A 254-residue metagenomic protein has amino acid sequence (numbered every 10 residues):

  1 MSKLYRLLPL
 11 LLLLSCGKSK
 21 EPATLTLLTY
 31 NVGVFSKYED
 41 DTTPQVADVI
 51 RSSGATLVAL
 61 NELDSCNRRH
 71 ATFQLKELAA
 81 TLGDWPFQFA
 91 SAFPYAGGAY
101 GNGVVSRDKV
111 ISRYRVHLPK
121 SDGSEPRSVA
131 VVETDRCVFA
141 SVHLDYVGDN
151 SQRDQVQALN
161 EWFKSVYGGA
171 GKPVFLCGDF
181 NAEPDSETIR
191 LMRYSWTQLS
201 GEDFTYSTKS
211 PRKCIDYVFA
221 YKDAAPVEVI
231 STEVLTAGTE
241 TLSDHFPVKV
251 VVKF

Functional and structural regions predicted by a protein language model:
S2-K3, L14-T81, P94-G98, Q157 (+3 more regions): N-terminal, active-site-proximal structural segment of metallo-dependent hydrolase catalytic domains
A23-L25, S53-T56, G83-P86, C137-V138 (+1 more regions): Loop/turn elements at helix/coil->beta-strand transitions in domains of secreted/extracellular proteins
T24-S36, Y114-R115, V131-D145: Active-site-proximal beta-strand elements of phosphoester/diester hydrolases
G33, D64, H143-D145, F180-E183 (+1 more regions): Catalytic metal-binding/acid-base residues of hydrolase active sites
E39, L63-V138, P226, I230-G238: Structured beta-strand-rich core segments of catalytic domains in phosphoester-bond hydrolases
R51-A55, A79-G83, V110, K164-G168 (+1 more regions): Sec-exported extracytoplasmic/periplasmic mature domains
N61, V116, D145, Y221: Conserved residues at the C-terminal ends of beta-strands
N150, D154, E161-F175, F180-F254: Metal-dependent phosphoester-hydrolase catalytic domains
